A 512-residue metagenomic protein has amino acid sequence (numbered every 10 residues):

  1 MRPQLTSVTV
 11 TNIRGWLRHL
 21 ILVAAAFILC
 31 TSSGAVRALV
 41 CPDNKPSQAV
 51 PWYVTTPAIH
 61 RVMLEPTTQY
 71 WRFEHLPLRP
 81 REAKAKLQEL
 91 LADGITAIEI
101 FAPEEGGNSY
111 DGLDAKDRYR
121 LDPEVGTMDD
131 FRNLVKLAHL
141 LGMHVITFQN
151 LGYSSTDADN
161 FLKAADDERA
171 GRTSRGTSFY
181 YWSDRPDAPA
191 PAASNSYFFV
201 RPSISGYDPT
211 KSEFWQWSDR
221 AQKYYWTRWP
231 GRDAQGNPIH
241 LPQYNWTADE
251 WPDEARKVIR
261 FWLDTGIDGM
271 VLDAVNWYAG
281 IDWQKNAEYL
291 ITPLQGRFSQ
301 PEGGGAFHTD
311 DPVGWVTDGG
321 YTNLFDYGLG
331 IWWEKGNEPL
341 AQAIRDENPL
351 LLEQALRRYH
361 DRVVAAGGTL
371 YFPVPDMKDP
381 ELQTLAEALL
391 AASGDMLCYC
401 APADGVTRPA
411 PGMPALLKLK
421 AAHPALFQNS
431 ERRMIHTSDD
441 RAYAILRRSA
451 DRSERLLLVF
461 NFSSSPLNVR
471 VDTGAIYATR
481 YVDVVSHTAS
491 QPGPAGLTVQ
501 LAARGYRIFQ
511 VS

Functional and structural regions predicted by a protein language model:
M1, T6, L17, I21 (+6 more regions): Carbohydrate-interacting/catalytic domains
V10-W16: Short, Lys/Arg-rich cytosolic juxtamembrane segment immediately N-terminal
V23-A25: Sec-dependent N-terminal signal peptides
L39-I239, Y244, D264, V275-G319: Acidic/aromatic-lined carbohydrate-recognition and catalytic surfaces of CAZymes acting on diverse glycans
L39-N44, V135-M143, Y153, E168 (+9 more regions): Active-site-proximal helices and loops of the catalytic beta/alpha 8
R61-M63, E99-I100, M270-A274, Q300-E302 (+4 more regions): Short beta-strand segments
Y244-A248, P252-R256: Internal alpha/beta core interface subdomains
R260-D264, A366-K378, L385, L390-D395: Catalytic grooves of carbohydrate-active enzymes
